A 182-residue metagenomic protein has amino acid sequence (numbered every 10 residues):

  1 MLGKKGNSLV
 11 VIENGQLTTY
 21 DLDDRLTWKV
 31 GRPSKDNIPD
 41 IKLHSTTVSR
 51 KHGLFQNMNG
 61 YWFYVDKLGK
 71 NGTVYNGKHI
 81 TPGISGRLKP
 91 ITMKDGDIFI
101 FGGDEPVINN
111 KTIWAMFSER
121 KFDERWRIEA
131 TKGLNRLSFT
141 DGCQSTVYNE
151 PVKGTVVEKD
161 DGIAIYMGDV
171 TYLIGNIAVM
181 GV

Functional and structural regions predicted by a protein language model:
M1-T46, Q56-N59, S85-K153, E158-V182: Intrinsically disordered, low-complexity acidic Ser/Thr-rich regulatory segments
V48-R50: Amphipathic hydrophobic-ligand
Y61-F63: Short aromatic-glycine-enriched beta-strand elements
D66-L68: Short acidic, flexible loop segments centered on an aromatic residue
K70-T73: Short, solvent-exposed loop/linker segments at beta-strand-coil boundaries, enriched for Pro/Gly and Ser/Thr
G77-S85: Short, structured beta-strand/loop micro-motifs enriched in basic residues and often containing a Trp
